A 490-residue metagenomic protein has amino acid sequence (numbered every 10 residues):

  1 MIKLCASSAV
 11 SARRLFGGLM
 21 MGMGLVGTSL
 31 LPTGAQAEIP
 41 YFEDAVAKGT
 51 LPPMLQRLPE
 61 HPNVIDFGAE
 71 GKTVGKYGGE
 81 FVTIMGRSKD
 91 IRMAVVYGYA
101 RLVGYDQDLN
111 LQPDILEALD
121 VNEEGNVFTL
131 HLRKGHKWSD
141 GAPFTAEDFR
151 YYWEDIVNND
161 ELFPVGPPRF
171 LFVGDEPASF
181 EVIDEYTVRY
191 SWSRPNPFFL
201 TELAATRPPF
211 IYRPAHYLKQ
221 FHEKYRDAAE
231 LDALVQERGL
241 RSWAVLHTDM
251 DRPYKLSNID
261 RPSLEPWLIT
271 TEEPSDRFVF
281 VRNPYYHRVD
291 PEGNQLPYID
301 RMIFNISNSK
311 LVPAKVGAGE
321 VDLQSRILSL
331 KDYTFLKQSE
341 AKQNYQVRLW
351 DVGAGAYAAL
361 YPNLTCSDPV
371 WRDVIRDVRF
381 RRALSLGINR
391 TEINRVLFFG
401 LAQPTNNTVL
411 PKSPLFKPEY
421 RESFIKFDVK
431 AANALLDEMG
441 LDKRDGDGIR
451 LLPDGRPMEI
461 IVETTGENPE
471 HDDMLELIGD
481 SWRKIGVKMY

Functional and structural regions predicted by a protein language model:
M1-A12: N-terminal secretory signal peptides that target proteins for export/translocation
L15, Q36, P40-D44, Y105-Q107 (+7 more regions): Extracytoplasmic/periplasmic ligand-capture domains
G17-S29: Bacterial N-terminal signal peptides
A47, P52-E123: N-terminal lobe/hinge region of extracytoplasmic solute-binding protein
H61-M85, L130-P143, H216-E230: N-terminal short leaders/motifs
G98, G141, L231-D260: Edge beta-strand plus adjacent loop/short-helix module at the start of the mature soluble/periplasmic domain
R169-L246: Surface-exposed binding/hinge segments that line and control ligand-binding clefts or catalytic entry sites
